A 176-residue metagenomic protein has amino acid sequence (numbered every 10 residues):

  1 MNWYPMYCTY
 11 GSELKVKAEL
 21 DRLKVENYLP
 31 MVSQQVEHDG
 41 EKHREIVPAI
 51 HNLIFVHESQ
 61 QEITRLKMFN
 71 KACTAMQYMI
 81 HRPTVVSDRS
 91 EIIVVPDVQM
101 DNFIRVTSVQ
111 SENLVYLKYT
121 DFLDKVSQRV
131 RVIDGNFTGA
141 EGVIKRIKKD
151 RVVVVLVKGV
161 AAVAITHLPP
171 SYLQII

Functional and structural regions predicted by a protein language model:
M1-I176: Ferredoxin-like alpha/beta domains used as RNA- or RNAP-binding modules
